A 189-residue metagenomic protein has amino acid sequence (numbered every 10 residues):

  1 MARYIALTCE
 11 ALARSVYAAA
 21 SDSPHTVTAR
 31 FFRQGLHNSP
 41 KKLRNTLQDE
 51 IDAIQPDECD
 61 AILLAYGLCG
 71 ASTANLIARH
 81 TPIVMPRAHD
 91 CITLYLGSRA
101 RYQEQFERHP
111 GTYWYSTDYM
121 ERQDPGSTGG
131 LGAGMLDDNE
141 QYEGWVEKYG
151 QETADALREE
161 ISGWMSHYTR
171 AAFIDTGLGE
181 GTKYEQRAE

Functional and structural regions predicted by a protein language model:
M1-S23: N-terminal basic/disordered segments at the start of proteins
L7-R14, L36-H37, I62-A74, H89-C91 (+2 more regions): Gly/Ser/Thr-rich loops at beta-strand to alpha-helix junctions that form or flank small-molecule/cofactor-binding
T26-K41: A short beta-strand-loop structural module common to alpha/beta enzyme folds
P40-I54: Glycine-rich, highly charged phosphate/nucleotide-binding loops
T81-G130: Long, charge-dense
G130-V146, H167: Conserved anion/nucleotide-ligand pocket segment
Q151-E189: Extended, basic/helix-rich recognition subdomains
